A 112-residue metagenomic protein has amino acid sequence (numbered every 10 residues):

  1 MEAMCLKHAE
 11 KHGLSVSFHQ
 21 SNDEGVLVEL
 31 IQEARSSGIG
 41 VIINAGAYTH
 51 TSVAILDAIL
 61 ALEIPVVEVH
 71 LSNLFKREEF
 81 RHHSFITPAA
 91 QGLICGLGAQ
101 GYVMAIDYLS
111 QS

Functional and structural regions predicted by a protein language model:
M1-E10: Short catalytic helix/loop segments, enriched in acidic residues and glycine and frequently bearing histidine
A3, S15-F18, K76-S112: Short, glycine-/small-residue-rich phosphate/pyrophosphate-handling segment
Q20-Q32: Structural motif
N22-D23, G46-A47, L97: Short beta->alpha linker loops
E33, S52-E63: Short Gly/Thr/Asp-enriched flexible loops that form oxyanion-binding sites at enzyme active sites
A34-V41: Short acidic/histidine-rich motifs immediately flanking catalytic phosphotransfer sites in two-component signaling
G46-T49, S72-L74: Short glycine-rich anion-binding loops that position phosphate/pyrophosphate groups of nucleotides and phosphorylated
L60-R77: Short, acidic/small-residue loops that bind anionic groups at enzyme active sites
